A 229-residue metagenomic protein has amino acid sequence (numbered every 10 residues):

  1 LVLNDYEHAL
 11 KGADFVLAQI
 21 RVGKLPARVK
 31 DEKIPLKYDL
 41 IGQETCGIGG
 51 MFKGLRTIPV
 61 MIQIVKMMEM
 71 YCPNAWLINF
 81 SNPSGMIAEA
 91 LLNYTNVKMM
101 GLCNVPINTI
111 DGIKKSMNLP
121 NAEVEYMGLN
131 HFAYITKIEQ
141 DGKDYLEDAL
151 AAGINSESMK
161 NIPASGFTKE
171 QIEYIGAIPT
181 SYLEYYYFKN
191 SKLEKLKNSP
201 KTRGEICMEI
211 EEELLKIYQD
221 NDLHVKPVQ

Functional and structural regions predicted by a protein language model:
L1-L10: Short acidic low-complexity segments
A13: An anion/phosphate-binding loop that grips the pyrophosphate of nucleotide cofactors and donors
Q19: Residues lining the SAM
V22-T95: Rossmann-fold NAD(P)-binding glycine/threonine-rich loop
C46-M51, N108-G112, I154-M159: Short C-terminal domain-edge/linker segments immediately following a structured domain
I64-I135: Internal, well-ordered domain-core segments that constitute the primary functional module of diverse proteins
K115-Q229: Long, compositionally biased stretches enriched for glycine and/or charged residues
